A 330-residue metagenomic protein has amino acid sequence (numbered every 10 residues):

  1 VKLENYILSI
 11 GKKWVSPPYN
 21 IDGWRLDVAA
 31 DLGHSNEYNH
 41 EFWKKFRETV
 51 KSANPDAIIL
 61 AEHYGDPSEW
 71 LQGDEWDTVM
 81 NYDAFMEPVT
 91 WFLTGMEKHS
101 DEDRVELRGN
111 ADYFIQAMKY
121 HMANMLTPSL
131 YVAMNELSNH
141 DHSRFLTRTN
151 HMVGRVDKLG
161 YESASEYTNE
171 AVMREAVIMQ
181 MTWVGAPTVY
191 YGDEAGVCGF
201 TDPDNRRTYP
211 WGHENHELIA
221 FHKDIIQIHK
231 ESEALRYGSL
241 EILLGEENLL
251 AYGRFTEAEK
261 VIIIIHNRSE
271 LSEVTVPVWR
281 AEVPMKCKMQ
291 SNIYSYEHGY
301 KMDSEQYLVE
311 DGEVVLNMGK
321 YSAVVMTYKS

Functional and structural regions predicted by a protein language model:
V1-E4, D27-Y38, E102-G109, D157-T168 (+1 more regions): The substrate-binding groove and active-site-proximal loops of carbohydrate-active enzymes, especially glycoside
V1-S68: Active-site neighborhood of glycoside hydrolase catalytic domains
K2-N5, E41, A171, H216-A220: A generic "alpha-helical surface" signal
L3-N5, W14, S129-Y131, G199 (+2 more regions): Alpha-helical interaction segments
G11-K12, W43, R47-E48, D56-D202 (+4 more regions): Conserved alpha/beta catalytic core and glycan-binding cleft of carbohydrate-active enzymes
Y19, V132-V156, E310-S330: Amphipathic, soluble alpha/beta structural segments
Y38, V132, E217: Conserved acidic
N169-E170, T182-V189, D193-S330: Carbohydrate-interacting/catalytic domains
